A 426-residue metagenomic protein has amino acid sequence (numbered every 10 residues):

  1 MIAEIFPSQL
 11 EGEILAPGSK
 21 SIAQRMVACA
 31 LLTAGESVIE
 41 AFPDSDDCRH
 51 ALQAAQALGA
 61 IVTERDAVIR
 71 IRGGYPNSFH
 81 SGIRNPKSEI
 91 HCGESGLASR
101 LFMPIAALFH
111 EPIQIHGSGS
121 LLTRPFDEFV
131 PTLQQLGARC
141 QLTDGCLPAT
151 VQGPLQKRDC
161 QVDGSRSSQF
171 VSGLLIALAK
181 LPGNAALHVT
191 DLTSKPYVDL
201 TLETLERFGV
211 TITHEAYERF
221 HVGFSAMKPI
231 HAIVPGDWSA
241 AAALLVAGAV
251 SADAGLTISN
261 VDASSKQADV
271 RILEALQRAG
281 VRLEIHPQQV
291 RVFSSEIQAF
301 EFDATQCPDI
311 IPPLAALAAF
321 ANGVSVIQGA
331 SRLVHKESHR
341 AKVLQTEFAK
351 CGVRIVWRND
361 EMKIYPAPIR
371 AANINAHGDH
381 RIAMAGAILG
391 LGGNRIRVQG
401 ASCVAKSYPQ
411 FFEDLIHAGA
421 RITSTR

Functional and structural regions predicted by a protein language model:
M1-R426: Short, structured segments at the rim of ligand-binding sites
